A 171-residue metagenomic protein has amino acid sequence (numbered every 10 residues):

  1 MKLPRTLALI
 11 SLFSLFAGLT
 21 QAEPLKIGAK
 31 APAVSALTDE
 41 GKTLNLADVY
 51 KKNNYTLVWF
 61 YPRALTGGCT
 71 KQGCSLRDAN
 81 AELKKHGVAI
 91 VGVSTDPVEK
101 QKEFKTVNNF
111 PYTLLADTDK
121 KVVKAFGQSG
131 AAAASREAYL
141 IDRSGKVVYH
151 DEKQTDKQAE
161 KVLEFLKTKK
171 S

Functional and structural regions predicted by a protein language model:
L3-T6, I10-A33, L37: N-proximal helix/coil linker or "cap" segments that precede and/or mark the start of modular domains
S35-Y55: A short beta-strand-turn-helix
L57-V58, I90: Hydrophobic beta-strand anchors of alpha/beta hydrolase catalytic cores
W59-L65, T95: Aromatic-flanked redox-active Cys/Sec active sites in thiol-based oxidoreductases, especially the WC-centered
G68-N108, K120-V123: Structural microenvironment flanking redox-active thiols in thiol-disulfide oxidoreductases
V91, Q101-E137, R143: Short, internal strand/loop/helix patches that form the active-site neighborhood or redox-interaction surface
A134-S171: Thiol-/selenol-based redox modules, centered on thioredoxin-like and closely related oxidoreductase domains
